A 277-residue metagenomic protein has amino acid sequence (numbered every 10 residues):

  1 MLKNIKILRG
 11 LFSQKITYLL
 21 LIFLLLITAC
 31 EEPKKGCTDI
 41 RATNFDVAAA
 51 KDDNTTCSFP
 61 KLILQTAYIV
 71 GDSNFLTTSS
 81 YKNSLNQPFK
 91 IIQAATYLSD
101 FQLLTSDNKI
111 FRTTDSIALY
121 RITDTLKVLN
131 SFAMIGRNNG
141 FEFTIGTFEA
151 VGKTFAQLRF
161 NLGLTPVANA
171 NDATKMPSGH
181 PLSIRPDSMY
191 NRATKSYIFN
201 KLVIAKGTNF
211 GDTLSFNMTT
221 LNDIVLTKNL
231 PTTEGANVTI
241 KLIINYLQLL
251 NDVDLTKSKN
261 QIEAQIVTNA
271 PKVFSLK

Functional and structural regions predicted by a protein language model:
M1-S13: N-terminal secretory signal peptides that target proteins for export/translocation
K15-L21: Sec-dependent signal peptide recognition, specifically the positively charged N-region followed immediately by
L26-A29: C-terminal motif of bacterial Sec signal peptides marking the signal peptidase cleavage site
E31-P33: Bacterial signal peptide processing site
A50-F59: Short, disulfide-bonded extracellular cysteine-rich repeat modules
P60-K277: A short, solvent-exposed, low-complexity linear motif enriched for acidic/polar residues with Pro/Gly/Ser/Thr
